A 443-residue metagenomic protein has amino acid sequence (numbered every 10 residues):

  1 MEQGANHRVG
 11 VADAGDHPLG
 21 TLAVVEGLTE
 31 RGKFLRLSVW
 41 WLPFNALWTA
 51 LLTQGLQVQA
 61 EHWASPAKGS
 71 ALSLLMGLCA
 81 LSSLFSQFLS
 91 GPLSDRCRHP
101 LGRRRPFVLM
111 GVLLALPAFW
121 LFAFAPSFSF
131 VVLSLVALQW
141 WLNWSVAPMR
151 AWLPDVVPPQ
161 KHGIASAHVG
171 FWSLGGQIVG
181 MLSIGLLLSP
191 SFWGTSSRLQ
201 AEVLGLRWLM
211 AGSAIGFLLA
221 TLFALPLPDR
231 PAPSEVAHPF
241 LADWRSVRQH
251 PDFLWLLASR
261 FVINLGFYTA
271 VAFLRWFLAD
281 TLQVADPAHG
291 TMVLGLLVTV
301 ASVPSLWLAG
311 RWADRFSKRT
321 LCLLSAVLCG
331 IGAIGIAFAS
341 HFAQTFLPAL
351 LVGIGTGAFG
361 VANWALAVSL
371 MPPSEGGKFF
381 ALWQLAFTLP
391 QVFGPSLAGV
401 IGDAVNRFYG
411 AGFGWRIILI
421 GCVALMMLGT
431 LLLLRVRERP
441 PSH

Functional and structural regions predicted by a protein language model:
G10-R31, D229-A258: Juxtamembrane intracellular "pre-TM" segments in multi-pass secondary transporters
T53-S70, A272-H289: Short amphipathic helix-loop junctions that connect adjacent transmembrane helices in Major Facilitator Superfamily/SLC
L56, W144-V157, F359-P372: Intracellular juxtamembrane helix-capping segments at the cytosolic ends of symmetry-related transmembrane helices
S82-L84, I164-L188, Q384-P395: Glycine-rich segments within core transmembrane alpha-helices of 12-TM secondary carriers
S86-L101, P304-S317, G402: Helix-to-loop junctions at the C-terminal end of transmembrane segments in multipass secondary transporters
R103-R105, L188-A214, V400-A424: A membrane-interface helix-boundary motif in multi-pass transporters
R104-W120, T320-G335: Structural signature of the two symmetry-related core transmembrane helices
A123, G216-L227, I420-H443: Multi-pass alpha-helical transporter architecture, strongest for 12-TM Major Facilitator/SLC carriers used
